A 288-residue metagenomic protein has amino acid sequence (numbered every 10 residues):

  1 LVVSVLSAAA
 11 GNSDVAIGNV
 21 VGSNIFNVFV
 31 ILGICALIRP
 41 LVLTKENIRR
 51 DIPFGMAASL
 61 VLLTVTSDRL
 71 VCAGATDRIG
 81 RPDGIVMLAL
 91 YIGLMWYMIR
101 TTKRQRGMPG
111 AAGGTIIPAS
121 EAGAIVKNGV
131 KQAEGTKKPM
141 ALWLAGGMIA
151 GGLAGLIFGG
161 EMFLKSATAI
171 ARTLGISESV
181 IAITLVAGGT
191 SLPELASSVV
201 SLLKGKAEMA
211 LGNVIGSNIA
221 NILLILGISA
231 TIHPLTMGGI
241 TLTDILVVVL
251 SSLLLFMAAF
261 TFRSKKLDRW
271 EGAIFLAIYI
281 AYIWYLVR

Functional and structural regions predicted by a protein language model:
L1-R288: Hydrophobic alpha-helical segments, chiefly the membrane-spanning helices and signal/signal-anchor peptides
